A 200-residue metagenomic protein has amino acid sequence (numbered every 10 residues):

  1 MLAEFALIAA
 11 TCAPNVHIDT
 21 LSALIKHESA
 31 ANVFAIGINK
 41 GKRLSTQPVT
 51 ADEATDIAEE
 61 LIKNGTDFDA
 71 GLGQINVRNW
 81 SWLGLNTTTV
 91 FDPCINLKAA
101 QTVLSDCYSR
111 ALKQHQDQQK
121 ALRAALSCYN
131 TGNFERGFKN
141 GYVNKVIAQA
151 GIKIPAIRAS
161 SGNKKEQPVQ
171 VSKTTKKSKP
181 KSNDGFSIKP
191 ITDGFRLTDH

Functional and structural regions predicted by a protein language model:
L2-D19, A31-N32, P48-D69, G73 (+1 more regions): Non-catalytic cell-wall polysaccharide-engagement segments
L24-I25, Y129: Conserved hydrophobic/aromatic packing and binding residues within compact polymer-binding modules
I25, Q74-N79: A mature extracytoplasmic/lumenal domain signature
A35-K40: A short gly/proline-enriched turn/hairpin at secondary-structure junctions
L44-S45: Eukaryotic N-terminal accessory cofactor-binding modules
